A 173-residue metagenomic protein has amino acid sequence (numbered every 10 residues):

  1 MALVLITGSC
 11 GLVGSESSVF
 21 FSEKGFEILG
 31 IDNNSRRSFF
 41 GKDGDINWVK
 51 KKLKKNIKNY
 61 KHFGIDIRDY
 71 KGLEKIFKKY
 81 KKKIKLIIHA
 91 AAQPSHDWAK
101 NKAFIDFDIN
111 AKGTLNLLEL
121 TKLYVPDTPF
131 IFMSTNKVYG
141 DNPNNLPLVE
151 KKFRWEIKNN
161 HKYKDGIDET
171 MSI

Functional and structural regions predicted by a protein language model:
M1-I173: N-terminal Rossmann-like NAD(P)+-binding domain of SDR-like oxidoreductases, especially those catalyzing
